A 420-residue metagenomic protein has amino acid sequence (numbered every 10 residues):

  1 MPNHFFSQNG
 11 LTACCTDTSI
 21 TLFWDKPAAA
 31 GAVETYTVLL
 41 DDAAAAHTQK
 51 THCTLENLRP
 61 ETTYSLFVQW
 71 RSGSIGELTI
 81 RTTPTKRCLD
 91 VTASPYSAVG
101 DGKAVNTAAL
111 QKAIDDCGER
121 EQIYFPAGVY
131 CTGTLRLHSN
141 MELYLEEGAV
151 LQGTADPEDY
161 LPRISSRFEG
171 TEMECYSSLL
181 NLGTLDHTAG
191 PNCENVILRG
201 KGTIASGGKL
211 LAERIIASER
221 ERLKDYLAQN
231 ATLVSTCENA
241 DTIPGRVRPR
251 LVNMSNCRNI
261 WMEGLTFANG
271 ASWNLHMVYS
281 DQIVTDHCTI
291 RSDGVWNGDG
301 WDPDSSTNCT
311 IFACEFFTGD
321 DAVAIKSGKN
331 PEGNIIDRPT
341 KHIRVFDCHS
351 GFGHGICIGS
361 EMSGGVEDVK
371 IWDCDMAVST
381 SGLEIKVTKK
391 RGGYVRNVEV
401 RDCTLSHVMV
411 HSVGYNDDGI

Functional and structural regions predicted by a protein language model:
M1-I420: Extracellular/periplasmic carbohydrate-active domains that bind, remodel, or depolymerize complex polysaccharides
